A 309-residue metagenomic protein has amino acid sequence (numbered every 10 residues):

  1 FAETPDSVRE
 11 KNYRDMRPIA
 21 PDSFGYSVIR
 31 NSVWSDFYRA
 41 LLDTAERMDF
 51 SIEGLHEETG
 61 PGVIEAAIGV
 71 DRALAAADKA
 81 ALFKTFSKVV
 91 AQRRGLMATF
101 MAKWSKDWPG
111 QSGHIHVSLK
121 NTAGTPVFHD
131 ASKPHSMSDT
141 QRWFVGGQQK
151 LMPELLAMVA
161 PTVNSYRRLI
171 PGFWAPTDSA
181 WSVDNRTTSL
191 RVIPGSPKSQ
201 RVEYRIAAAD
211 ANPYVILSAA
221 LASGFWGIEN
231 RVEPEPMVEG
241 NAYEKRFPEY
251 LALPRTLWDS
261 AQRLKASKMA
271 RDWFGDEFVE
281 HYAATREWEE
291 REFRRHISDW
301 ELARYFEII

Functional and structural regions predicted by a protein language model:
F1-I309: Glycine-rich, acidic/polar active-site loops that bind/position phosphate-bearing ligands
